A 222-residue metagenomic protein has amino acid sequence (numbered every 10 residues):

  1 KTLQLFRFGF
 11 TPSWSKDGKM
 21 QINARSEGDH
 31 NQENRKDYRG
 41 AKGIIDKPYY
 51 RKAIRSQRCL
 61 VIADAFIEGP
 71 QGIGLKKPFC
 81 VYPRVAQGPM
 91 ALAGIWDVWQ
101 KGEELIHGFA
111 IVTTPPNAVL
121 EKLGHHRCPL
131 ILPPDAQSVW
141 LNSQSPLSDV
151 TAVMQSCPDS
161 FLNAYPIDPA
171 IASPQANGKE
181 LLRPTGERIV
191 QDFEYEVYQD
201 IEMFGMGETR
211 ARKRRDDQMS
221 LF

Functional and structural regions predicted by a protein language model:
K1-R58: Short, His- and charge-rich active-site/binding loops that engage polyanionic ligands
L5-G9, G74-P83: Short Gly/aromatic-enriched secondary-structure transition segments
E27-H30, T114-F222: C-terminal accessory segment of soluble enzyme catalytic cores
R35-Y38, E103-F109: Short, basic/aromatic beta-hairpin or loop at an interaction surface
A41-I44, H107-P115: Short, structured beta-strand/loop micro-motifs enriched in basic residues and often containing a Trp
G69-K76, L141: Cytochrome P450 core scaffold surrounding the K-helix E-X-X-R motif and the conserved "meander" helix-loop region
P83-G102, F109: A motif-centric signal for short, conserved binding hotspots located in accessible loops or intrinsically disordered
